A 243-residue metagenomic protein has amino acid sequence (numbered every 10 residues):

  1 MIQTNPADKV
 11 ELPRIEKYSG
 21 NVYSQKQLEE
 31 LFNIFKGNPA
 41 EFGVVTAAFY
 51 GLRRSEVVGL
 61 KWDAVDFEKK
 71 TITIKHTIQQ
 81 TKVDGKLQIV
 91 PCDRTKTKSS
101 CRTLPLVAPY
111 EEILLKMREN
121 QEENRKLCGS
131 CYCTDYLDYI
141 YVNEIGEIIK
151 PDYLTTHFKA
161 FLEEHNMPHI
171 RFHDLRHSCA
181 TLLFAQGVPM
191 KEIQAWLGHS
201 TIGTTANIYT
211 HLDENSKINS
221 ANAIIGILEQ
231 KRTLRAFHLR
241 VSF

Functional and structural regions predicted by a protein language model:
M1-P6, F67, H76-V83, K116-S130 (+1 more regions): Proline-centered turn/helix-capping motifs that create local helix->coil transitions or kinks
I2-W62, F67-E68, S99-C101, D135 (+1 more regions): Basic, Lys/Arg- and aromatic-enriched nucleic-acid-binding interface segment
T4, A64-T71, H169, V188-I208 (+1 more regions): Short, polar N-cap/turn motifs at the start of nucleic acid-interacting alpha helices
R14, V22, I78-Q80, E111 (+1 more regions): Catalytic-site neighborhood detector that most strongly recognizes the C-terminal catalytic loop/helix of tyrosine
N21-V22, E56-G59, I149, I170 (+2 more regions): Gram-positive cell-envelope targeting signals
N33-N38, Y50, L104, N120-S130 (+2 more regions): Short, basic (Lys/Arg/His-rich) helix/loop patches that form interaction surfaces in the mid-to-C-terminal regions
K69, Q80-K82, Q88-C101, A108-Y110 (+2 more regions): C-terminal secondary-structure termini that scaffold catalytic or DNA-interacting sites
